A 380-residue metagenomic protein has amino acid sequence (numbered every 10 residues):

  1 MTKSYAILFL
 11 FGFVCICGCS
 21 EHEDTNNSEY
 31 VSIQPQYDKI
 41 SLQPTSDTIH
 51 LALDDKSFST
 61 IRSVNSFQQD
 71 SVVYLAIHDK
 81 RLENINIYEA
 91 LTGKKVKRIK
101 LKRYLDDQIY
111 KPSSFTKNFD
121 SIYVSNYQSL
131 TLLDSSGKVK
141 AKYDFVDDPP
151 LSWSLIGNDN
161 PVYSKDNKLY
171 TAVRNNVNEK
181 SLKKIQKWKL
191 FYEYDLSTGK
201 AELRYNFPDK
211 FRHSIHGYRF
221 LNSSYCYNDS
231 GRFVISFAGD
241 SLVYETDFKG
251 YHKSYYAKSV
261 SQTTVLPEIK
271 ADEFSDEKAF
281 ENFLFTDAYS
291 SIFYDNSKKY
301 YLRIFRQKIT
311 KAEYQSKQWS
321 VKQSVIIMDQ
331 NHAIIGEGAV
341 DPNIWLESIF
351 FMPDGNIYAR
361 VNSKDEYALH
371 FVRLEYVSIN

Functional and structural regions predicted by a protein language model:
S32-I61: A short helix->beta-strand "capping" segment at the edge of beta-propeller domains
H50-E83, S290-D295, K299-R306: Beta-strand-rich domains and repeat architectures in extracellular enzymes and scaffolds, especially beta-propellers
K94-S121, Y127, Y143-S154, V340-E347: Blade-loop segments of beta-propeller domains
S129, S136-K165, A172-K180: Asp-box/WD-like beta-propeller blade repeats and closely related beta-sheet repeat scaffolds
T171-K187, R303-S320, Y367-F371: Short, conserved, GDST-rich strand-edge loop motifs in beta-rich repeat architectures
I185-G199, Q318-N331, F371-S378: Beta-propeller blade signature
S259-L266, A333-F351: Conserved blade-ending motifs and adjacent loop-strand segments that build the rim/top face of beta-propeller domains
F283-I327: Loop/turn-rich, solvent-exposed surfaces of beta-rich toroidal or solenoidal domains
